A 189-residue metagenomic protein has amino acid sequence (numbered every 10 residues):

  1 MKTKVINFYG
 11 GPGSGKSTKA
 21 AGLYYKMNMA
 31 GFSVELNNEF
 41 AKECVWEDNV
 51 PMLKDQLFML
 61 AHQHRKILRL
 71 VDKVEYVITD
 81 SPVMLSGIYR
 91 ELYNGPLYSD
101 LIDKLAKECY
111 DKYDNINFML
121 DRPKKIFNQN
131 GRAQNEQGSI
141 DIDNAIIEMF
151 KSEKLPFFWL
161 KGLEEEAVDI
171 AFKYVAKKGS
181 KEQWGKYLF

Functional and structural regions predicted by a protein language model:
M1-T3: Phosphate-binding P-loop
F8: Hydrophobic anchor at the beta1->P-loop junction of P-loop NTPases
P12: The conserved Walker
K16: Conserved lysine of the Walker
A21-R65: Conserved substrate/cofactor phosphate-moiety recognition/catalytic segment in nucleotide-dependent phosphotransferases
N38, T79-S81, L120: Active-site flanking residues adjacent to catalytic metal/cofactor-binding acidic residues
N49-Y98: Conserved nucleotide-sensing/catalytic segment adjacent to the nucleotide-binding pocket in NTP-handling enzymes
Y93-K173, G179, W184-L188: A glycine- and Lys/Arg-enriched "phosphate-lid" helix/loop adjacent to the NTP-binding pocket of small-molecule kinases
